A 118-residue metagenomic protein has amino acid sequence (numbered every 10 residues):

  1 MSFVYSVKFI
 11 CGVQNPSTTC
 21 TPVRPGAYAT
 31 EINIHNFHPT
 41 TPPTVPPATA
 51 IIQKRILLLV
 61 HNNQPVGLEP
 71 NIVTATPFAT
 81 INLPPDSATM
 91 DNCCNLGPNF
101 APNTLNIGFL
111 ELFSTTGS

Functional and structural regions predicted by a protein language model:
M1-F37: Conserved functional hotspot residues at active sites or interaction interfaces
V4-S6, E31-N33, T80-N82, A88-N92 (+1 more regions): Ordered hydrophobic segments in well-structured contexts
V4-V7, V13, V23, V45 (+3 more regions): Extended aliphatic helical segments
N15, T21, T41-P46, T76 (+1 more regions): Intrinsic-disorder/low-complexity coil detector
T21-E31, N36, P70-T80, L105-I107: Glycine-rich, flexible loop segments associated with nucleotide phosphate handling
P22, A27-Y28, N33-N62, L112-S114: Asparagine-centered strand-capping/turn motif at beta-strand->loop junctions
L58-L105: Intrinsically disordered, low-complexity Pro/Gly/Ser/Thr-rich segments with frequent PxxP/GP/PP motifs and embedded
F100-G117: Noncatalytic modules at the cell exterior or secretory-pathway interfaces, chiefly beta-strand-rich lectin/adhesion
